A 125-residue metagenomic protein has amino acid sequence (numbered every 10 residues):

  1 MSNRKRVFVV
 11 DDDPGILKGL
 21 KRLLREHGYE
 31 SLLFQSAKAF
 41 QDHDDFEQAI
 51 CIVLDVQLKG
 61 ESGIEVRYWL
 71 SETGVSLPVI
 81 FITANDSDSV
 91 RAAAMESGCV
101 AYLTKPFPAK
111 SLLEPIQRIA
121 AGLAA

Functional and structural regions predicted by a protein language model:
P14-L32: Two-component/phosphorelay signaling modules centered on CheY-like receiver
L17, K59, S87: The feature encodes the CheY-like receiver
Q35-S36, S62-E65: Acidic catalytic/metal-coordinating carboxylates
E47-V53, L58: Active-site beta3 strand of CheY-like receiver
I64-V75: Short amphipathic alpha-helix used as the core "switch/output" element in two-component signaling
E65, D86-A101: Alpha4 helix (beta4-alpha4-beta5 surface) of REC/receiver domains from two-component response regulators
S89, F107-Q117: C-terminal output helix
